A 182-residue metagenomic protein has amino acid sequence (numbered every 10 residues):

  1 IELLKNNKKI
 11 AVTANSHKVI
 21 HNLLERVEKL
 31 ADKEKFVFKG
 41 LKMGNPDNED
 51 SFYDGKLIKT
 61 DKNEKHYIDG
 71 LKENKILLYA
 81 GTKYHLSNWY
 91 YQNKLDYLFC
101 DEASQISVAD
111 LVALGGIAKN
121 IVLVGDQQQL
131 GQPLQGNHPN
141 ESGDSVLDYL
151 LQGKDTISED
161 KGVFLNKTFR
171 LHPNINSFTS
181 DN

Functional and structural regions predicted by a protein language model:
I1-E2: Walker A/P-loop
K5-N7, A14-K18, R26, Y84-C100 (+1 more regions): Conserved helicase motor core of SF1/SF2 NTP-dependent helicases
K9-Y97, P133-S142: Conserved P-loop NTPase motor core of helicases/translocases
